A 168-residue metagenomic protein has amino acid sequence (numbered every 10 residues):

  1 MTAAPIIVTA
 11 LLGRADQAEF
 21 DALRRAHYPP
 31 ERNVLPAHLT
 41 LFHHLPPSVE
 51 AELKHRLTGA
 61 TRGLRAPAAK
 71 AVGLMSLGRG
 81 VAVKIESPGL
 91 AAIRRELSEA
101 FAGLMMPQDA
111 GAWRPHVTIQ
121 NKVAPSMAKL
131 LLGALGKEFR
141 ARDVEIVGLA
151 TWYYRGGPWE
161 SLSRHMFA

Functional and structural regions predicted by a protein language model:
M1-A68, S87-E145, P158-A168: Basic, often amphipathic N-terminal segments
V81-I85: Generic recognition of long tandem-repeat/solenoid scaffolds
I146-G156: Short beta-strand segments and strand-loop junctions that repeat across beta-rich extracellular domains
